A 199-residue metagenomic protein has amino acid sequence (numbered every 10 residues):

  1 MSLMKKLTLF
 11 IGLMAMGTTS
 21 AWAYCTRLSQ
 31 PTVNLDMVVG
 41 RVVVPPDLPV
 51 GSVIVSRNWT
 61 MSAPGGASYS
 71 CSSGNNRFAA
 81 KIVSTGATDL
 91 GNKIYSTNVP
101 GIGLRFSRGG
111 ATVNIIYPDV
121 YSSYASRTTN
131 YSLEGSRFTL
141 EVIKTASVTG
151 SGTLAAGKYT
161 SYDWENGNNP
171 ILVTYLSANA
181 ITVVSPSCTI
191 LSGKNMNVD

Functional and structural regions predicted by a protein language model:
M4-M16: Sec-dependent N-terminal signal peptides
K6, Y24-I190: N-terminal export/ancillary region detector
T18-A23: Sec/Tat signal peptide C-region and signal peptidase I cleavage site
N197-D199: Long, positively charged binding patches that form subdomain-scale interaction surfaces for polyanionic ligands
